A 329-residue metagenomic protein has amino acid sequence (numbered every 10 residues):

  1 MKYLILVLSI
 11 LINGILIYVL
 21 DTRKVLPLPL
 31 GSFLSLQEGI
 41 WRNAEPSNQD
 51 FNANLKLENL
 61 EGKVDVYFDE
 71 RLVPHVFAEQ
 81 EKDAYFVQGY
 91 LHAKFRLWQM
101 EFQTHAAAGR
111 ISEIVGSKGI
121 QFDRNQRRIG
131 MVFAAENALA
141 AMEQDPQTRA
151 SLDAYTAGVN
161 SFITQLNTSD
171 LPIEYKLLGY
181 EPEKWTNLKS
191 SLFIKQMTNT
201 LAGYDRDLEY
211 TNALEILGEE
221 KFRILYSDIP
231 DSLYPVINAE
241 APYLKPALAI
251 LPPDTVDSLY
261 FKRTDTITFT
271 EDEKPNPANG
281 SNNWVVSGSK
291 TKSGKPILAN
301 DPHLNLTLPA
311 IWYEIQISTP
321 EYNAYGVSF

Functional and structural regions predicted by a protein language model:
K2-I297, P302-P309, P320-Y322, G326-V327: Substrate-recognition/specificity elements adjacent to catalytic centers across diverse enzyme folds
I315: Active-site substrate-binding loop specific to GH73 endo-beta-N-acetylglucosaminidase modules in bacterial autolysins
